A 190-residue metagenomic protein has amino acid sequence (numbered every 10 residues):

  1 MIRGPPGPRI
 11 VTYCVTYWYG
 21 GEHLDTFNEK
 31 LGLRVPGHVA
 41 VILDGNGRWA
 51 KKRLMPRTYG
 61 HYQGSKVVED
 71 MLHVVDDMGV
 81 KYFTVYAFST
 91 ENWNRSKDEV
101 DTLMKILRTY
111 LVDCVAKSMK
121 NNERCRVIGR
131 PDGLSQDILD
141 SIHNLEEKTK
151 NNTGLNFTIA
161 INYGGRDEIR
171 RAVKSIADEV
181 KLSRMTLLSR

Functional and structural regions predicted by a protein language model:
G4-R190: Flexible, compositionally biased loop and terminal segments
